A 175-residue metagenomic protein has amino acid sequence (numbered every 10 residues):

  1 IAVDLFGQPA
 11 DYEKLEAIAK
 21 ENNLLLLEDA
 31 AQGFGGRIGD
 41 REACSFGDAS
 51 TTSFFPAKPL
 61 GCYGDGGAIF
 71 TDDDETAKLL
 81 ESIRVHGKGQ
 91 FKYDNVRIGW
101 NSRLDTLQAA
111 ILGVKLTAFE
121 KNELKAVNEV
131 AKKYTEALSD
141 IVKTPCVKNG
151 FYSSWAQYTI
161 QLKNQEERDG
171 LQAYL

Functional and structural regions predicted by a protein language model:
I1-C62, A68-F70, E75: Active-site phosphate-binding strand-loop segment of PLP-dependent enzymes
I1-V3, Q8, Y12-K14, E21 (+2 more regions): PLP-dependent aminotransferase class I/II
L60-G64, F151-S154: Short glycine-enriched loop/turn motifs at secondary-structure junctions
G64-D65, L107: A conserved catalytic-core signature of glycosyltransferases
